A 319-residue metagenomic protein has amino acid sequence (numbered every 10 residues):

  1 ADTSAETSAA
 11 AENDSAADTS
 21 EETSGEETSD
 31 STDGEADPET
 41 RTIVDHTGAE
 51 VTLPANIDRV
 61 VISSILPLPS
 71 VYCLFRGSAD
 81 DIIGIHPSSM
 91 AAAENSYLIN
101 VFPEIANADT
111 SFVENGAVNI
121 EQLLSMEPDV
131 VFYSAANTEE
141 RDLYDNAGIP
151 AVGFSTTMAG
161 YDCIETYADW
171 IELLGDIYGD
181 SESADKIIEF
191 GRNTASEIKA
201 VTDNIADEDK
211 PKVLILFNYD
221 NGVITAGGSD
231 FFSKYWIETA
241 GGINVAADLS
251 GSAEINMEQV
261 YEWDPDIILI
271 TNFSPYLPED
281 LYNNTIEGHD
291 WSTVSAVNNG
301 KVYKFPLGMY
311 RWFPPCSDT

Functional and structural regions predicted by a protein language model:
A1-Y72, E182-L216: Bacterial Sec-exported substrate-binding components of ABC uptake systems
V51-L53, L68-C73, A91-N95, N221-A226 (+1 more regions): Short, solvent-exposed loop/turn elements at domain surfaces
P54-I57, L68-Y72, A79, I120 (+7 more regions): Extracytoplasmic/secreted envelope proteins and their assembly/folding machinery, especially bacterial periplasmic
R59-S63, D81-H86, V130-S134, A151-S155 (+5 more regions): Structural recognition of the beta-strand scaffold that forms the well-ordered cores of secreted hydrolase catalytic
S64-S125, V130: A short, structured surface patch at a secondary-structure boundary
V113-N115, I120-Y133, M257-F273: Proline-aspartate-enriched helix->loop->beta-strand connector
E140-G222, I243-A247, V297-T319: Extracytoplasmic substrate-binding proteins
T225-G251: Alpha-helical, coiled-coil/dimerization segments enriched in small aliphatic residues
